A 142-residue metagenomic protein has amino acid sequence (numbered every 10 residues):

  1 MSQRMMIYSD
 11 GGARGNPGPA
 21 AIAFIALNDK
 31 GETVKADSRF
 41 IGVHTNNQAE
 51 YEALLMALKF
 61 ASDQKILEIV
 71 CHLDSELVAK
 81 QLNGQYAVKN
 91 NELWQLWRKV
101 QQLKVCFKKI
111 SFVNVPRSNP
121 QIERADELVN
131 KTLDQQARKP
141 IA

Functional and structural regions predicted by a protein language model:
M1-Q48, K59-D63: RNase H-like nuclease fold core
G12-N16, M56-L128, L133-A137: RNase H catalytic domain
E50, L54: Short, conserved alpha-helix that lines the donor NDP-sugar binding/gating region of sugar-transfer enzymes
